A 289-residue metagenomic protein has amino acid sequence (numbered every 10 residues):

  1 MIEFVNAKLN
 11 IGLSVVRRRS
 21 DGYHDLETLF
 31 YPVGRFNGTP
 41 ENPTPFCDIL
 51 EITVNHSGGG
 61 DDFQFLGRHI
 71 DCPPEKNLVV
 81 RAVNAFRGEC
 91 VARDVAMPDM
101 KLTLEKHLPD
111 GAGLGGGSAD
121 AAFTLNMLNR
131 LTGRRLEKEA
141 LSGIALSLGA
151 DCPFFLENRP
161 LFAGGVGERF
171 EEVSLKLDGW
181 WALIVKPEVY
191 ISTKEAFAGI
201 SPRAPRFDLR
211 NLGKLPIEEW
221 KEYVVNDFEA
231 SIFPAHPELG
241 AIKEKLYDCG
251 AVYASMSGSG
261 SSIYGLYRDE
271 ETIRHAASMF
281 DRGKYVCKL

Functional and structural regions predicted by a protein language model:
M1-A112, R130-E139, S174-K176, K186: ATP-binding N-lobe of GHMP and related small-molecule kinases
I11, L50, V79, G117 (+4 more regions): Residue-level signal for inorganic ion chemistry
S57-C72, T124, L146, P216-V225: Short, basic/glycine-rich phosphate-binding loops at helix/coil junctions that contact nucleotide phosphates
V80-D99, N126, E222-I242: A short, flexible low-complexity segment enriched in Lys/Arg and Gly/Pro that occurs in N-terminal basic tails
A82-A92, A140, I144-S147, A241 (+2 more regions): Generic non-transmembrane alpha-helical segments
T103-T132, A150, V252-Y267: Glycine/serine-rich anion-binding loops at beta->alpha junctions that coordinate negatively charged ligand groups
A121, L125-F162: Contiguous, small/hydrophobic- and glycine-enriched helical/loop subdomains that border and often "cap" functional
L156-Y253, R268-R282, V286-L289: Conserved, helical-rich catalytic subdomain that frames metal- and/or nucleotide-binding sites in enzyme alpha/beta
